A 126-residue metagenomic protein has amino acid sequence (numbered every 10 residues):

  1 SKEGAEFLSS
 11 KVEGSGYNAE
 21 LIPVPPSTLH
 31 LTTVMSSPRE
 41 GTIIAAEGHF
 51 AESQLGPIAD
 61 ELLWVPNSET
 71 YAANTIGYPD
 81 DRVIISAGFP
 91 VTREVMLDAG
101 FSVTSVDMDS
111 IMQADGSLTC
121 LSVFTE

Functional and structural regions predicted by a protein language model:
S1-E126: Extended, low-hydrophobicity, polar/charged segments
